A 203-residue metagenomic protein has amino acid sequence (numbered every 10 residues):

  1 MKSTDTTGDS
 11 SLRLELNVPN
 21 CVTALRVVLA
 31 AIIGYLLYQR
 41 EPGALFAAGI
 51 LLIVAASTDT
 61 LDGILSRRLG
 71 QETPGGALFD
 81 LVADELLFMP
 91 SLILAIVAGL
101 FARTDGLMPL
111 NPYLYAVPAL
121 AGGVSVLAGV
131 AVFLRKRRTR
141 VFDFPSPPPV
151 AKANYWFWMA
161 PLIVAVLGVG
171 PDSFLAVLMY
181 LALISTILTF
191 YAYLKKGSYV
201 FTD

Functional and structural regions predicted by a protein language model:
K2-N20, V27-L29, L81-D203: A feature for the membrane-embedded catalytic helix bundles of lipid/isoprenoid biosynthetic enzymes
I32: Active-site phosphate-binding strand-loop segment of PLP-dependent enzymes
Y35-G43: Short, hydrophobic transmembrane alpha-helix segments
A48-A56: Short hydrophobic/aromatic, small-residue-rich stretches within specific transmembrane helices of secondary active
G70-P74, T139: Juxtamembrane helix-boundary/capping and inter-helix hinge elements in multi-pass membrane proteins
G76-F79: Membrane-interface alpha-helices at helix entry/exit sites of multi-pass transporters
